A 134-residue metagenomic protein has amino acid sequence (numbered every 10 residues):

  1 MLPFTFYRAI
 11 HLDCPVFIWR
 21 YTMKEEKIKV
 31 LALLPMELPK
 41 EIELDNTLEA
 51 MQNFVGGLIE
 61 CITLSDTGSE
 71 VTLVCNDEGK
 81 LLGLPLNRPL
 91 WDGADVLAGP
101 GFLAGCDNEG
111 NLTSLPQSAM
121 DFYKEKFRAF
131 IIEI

Functional and structural regions predicted by a protein language model:
P3-T22: Short, Lys/Arg-enriched N-terminal segments with co-localized hydrophobic residues within the first ~10-30 amino acids
M23-I134: Domain-length accessory/inserted modules outside core catalytic folds
